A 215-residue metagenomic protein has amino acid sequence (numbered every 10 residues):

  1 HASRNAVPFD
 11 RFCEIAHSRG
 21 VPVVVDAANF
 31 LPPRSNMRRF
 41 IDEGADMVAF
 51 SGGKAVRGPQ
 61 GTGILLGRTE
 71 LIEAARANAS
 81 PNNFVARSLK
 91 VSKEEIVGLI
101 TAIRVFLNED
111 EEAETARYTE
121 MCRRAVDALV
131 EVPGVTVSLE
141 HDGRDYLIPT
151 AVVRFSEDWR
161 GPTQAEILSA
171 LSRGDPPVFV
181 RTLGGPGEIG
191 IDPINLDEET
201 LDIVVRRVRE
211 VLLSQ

Functional and structural regions predicted by a protein language model:
H1-L107, M121, V126-V130, G161 (+2 more regions): Conserved PLP-enzyme active-site core in the AAT-like
N29, R76-P81, S92-K93, E114 (+4 more regions): Residue-level signal for functionally critical sites in structured catalytic/ligand-binding pockets
V105-E111, I189-G190, I194: Glycine-rich phosphate/diphosphate-binding loops and the adjacent beta-loop-alpha structural elements that coordinate
L107-H141: Conserved PLP-dependent catalytic core of the aminotransferase class-I/II
A128-R209: Conserved C-terminal alpha-helix-loop-beta "cap" of PLP-dependent enzymes that closes/shapes the active-site mouth
L213-Q215: Long beta-sheet-rich domains in secretory-pathway and surface-associated proteins
